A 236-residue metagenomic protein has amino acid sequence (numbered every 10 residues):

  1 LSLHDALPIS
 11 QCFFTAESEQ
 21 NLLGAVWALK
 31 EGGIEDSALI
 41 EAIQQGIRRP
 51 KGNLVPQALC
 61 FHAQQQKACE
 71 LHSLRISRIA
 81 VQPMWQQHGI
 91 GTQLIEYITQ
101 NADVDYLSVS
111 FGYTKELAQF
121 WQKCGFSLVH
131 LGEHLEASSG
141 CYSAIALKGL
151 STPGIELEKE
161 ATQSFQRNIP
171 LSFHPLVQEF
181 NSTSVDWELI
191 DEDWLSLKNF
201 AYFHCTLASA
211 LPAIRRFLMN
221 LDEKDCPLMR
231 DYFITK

Functional and structural regions predicted by a protein language model:
L3-L7: Short, small-residue-biased leader/transition segments that mark boundaries at the very start of proteins
S10-K30, I34: Conserved beta-hairpin
Q11-F13, C141-I145: Short hydrophobic/aromatic beta-strand or adjacent loop that forms the aromatic wall/cage of a ligand/substrate-binding
W27-A80, S138: Conserved acyl-donor/pantetheine-binding loop and adjacent beta-alpha core of acyl/acetyltransferases and related
K67, H72-R78, Q100-Y113, F120: Conserved GNAT acetyl-CoA-binding A-motif
V81-Q100: Conserved acetyl-CoA-binding loop-helix of GNAT-fold acetyltransferases
S127-S143: Conserved catalytic-core motifs of GNAT/GCN5-like acyltransferases
I169-T235: Long, compositionally biased intrinsically disordered terminal regions
